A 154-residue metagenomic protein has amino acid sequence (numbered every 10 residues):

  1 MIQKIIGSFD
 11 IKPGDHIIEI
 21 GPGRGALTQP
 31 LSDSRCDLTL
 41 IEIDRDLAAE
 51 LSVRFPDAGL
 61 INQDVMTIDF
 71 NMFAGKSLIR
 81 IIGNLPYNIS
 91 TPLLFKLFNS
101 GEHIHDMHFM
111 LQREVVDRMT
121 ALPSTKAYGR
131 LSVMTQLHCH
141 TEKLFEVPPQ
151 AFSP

Functional and structural regions predicted by a protein language model:
M1-P154: Catalytic cores of RNA-modifying enzymes
